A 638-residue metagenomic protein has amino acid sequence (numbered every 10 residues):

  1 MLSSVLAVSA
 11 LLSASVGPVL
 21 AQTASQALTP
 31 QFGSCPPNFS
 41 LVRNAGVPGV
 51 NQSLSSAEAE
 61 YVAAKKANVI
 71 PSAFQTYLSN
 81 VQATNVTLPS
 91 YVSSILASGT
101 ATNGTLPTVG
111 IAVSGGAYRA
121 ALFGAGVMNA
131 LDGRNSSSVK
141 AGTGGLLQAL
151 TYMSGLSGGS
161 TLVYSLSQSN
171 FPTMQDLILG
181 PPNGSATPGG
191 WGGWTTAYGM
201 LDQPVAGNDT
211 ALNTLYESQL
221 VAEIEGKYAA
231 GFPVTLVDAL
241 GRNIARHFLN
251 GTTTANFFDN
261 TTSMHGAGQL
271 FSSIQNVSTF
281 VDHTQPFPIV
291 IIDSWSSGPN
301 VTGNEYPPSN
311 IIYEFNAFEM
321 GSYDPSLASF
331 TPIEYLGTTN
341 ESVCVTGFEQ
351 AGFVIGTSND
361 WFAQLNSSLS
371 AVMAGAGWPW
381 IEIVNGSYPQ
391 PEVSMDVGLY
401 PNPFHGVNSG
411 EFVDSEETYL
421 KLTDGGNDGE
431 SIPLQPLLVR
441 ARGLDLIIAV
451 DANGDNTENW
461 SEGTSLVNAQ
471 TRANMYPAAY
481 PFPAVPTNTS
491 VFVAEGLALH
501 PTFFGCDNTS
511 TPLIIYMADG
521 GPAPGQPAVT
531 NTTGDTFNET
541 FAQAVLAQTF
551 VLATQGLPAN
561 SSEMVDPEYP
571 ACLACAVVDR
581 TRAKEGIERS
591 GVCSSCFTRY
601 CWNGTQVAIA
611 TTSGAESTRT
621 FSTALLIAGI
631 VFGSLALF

Functional and structural regions predicted by a protein language model:
L2, A10-Q31, G633-F638: N-terminal signal peptide
L2-V8, T623-I627: Sec-dependent signal peptide recognition, specifically the positively charged N-region followed immediately by
L20-A117, N135-K140: Signal-peptide-cleavage-adjacent N-terminal segments of secreted and extracellular proteins
T102-T105, G145-L147, F280-Q285, V413-S415 (+2 more regions): Extracellular/periplasmic catalytic domains that process cell-envelope and extracellular macromolecules
G110, S114, Y118-G124, G133 (+4 more regions): Patatin-like phospholipase A catalytic core
Q175-P182, E458-T511: Acidic, Ser/Thr-rich peripheral helices and adjacent loops at domain boundaries
G614-F638: Cleavable C-terminal sorting propeptides in eukaryotic secreted/cell-surface proteins
